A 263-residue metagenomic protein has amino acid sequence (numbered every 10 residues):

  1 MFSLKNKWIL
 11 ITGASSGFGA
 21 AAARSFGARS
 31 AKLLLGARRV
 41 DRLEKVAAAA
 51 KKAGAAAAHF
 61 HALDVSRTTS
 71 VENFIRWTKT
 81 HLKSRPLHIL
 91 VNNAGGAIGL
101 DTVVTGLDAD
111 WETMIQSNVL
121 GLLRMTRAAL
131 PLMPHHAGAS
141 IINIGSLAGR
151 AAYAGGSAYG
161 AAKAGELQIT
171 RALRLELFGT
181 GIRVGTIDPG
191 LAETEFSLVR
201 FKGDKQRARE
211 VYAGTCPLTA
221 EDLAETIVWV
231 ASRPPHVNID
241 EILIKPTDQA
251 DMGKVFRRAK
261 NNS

Functional and structural regions predicted by a protein language model:
W8, S15-S16: Conserved glycine-rich cofactor-binding loop
A31-K45: Conserved glycine-rich Rossmann-like NAD(P)H-binding loop of the short-chain dehydrogenase/reductase
A62-F74, D108: The beta1-alpha1 cofactor-binding region of Rossmann-like NAD(H)/NADP(H)-dependent oxidoreductases
D101-V103, L107-E112: Substrate-binding pocket helix/loop in short-chain dehydrogenase/reductase
T126, A162: Active-site helix of classical SDR
S146: Residue(s) in the substrate-gating loop at a strand-loop-helix junction that position the organic substrate next
T186-I187, Q206-G253, R257: C-terminal helical subdomain
